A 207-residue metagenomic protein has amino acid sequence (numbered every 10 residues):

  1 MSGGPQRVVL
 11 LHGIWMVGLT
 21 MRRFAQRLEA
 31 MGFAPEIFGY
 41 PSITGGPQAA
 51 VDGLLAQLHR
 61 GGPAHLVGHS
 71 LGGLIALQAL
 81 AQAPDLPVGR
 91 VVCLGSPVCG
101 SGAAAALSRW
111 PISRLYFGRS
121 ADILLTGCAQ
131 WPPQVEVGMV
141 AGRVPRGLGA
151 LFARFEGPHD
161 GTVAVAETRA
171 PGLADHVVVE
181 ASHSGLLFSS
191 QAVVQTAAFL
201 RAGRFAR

Functional and structural regions predicted by a protein language model:
S2-I14, G18-R23, R27-E136, F155 (+1 more regions): Serine-dependent carboxylesterase/thioesterase catalytic core of lipase-like alpha/beta-hydrolase/SGNH enzymes
Q134-R207: C-terminal catalytic-base region of ester-bond hydrolases, centering on the histidine of the charge-relay
